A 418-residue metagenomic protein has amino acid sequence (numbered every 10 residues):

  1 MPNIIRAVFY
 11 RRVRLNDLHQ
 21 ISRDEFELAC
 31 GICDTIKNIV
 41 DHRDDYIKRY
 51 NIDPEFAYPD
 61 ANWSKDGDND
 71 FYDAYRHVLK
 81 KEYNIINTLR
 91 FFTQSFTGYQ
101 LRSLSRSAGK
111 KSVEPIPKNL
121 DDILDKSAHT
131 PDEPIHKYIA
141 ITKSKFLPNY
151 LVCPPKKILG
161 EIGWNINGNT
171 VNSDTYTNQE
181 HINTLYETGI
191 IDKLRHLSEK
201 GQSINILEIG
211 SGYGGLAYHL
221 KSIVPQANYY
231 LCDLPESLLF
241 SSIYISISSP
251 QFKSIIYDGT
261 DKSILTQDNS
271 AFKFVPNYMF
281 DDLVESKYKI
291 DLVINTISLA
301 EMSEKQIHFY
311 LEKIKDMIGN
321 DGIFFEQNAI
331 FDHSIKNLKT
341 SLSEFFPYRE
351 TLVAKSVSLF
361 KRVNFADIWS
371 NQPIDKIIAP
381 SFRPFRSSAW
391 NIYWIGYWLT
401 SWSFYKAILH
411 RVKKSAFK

Functional and structural regions predicted by a protein language model:
M1-R49, P373-K418: Membrane-proximal basic amphipathic "stem/tether" segments
F56-S198: Conserved Class I S-adenosyl-L-methionine-dependent methyltransferase catalytic core
G201-G212: Conserved class I S-adenosyl-L-methionine
G215-V224: Conserved SAM-binding loop of SAM-dependent methyltransferases across substrates and taxa, primarily the Class I
I245-S286: S-adenosyl-L-methionine
I294: A conserved beta-strand element that flanks and buttresses the S-adenosyl-L-methionine
H308-N320: A short glycine-rich, Lys/Arg-flanked "PGG" loop and its adjoining helix->strand segment in the class I
N320-A329: Conserved beta-strand signature within the Rossmann-like core of class I S-adenosyl-L-methionine
